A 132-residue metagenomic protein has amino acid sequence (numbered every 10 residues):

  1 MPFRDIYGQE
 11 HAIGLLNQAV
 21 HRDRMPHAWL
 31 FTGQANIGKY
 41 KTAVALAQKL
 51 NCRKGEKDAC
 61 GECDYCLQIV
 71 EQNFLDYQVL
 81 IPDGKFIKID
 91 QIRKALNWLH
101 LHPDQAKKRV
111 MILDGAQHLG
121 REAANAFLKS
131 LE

Functional and structural regions predicted by a protein language model:
M1-Q117, R121-E122: P-loop/Walker A NTP-binding region and its immediately flanking N-terminal helices in P-loop NTPase folds
H100, N125-E132: Conserved catalytic/switch belt of AAA+ P-loop NTPases
